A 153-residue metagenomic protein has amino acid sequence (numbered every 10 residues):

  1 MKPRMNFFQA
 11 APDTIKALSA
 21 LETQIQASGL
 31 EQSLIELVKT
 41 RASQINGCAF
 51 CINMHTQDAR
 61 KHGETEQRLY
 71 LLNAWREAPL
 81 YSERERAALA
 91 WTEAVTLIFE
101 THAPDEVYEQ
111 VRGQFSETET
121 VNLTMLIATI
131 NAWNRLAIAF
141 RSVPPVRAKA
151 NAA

Functional and structural regions predicted by a protein language model:
M1-A153: Hydrophobic alpha-helical segments
